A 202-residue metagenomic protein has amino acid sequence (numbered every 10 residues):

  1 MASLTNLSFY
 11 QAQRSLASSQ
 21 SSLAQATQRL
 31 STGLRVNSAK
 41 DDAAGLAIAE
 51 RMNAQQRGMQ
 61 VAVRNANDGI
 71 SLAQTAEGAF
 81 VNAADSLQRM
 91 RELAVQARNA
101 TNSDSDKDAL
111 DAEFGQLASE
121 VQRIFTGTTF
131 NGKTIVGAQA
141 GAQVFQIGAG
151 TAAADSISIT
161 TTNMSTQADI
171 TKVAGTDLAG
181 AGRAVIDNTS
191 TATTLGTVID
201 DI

Functional and structural regions predicted by a protein language model:
M1-I202: Primary detection of the long, small/polar-rich alpha-helical "axial" segments characteristic of bacterial flagellar
